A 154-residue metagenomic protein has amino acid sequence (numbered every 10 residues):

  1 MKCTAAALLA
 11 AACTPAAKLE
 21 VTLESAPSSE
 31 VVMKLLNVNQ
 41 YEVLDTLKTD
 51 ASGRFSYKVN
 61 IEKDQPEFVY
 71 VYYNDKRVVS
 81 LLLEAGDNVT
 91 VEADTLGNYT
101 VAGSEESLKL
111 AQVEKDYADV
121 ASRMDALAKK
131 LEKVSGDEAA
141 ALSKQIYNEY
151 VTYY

Functional and structural regions predicted by a protein language model:
M1-A11: Sec-dependent bacterial lipoprotein signal peptides
C13-Y154: A non-transmembrane, solvent-exposed segment enriched in polar/low-complexity residues
